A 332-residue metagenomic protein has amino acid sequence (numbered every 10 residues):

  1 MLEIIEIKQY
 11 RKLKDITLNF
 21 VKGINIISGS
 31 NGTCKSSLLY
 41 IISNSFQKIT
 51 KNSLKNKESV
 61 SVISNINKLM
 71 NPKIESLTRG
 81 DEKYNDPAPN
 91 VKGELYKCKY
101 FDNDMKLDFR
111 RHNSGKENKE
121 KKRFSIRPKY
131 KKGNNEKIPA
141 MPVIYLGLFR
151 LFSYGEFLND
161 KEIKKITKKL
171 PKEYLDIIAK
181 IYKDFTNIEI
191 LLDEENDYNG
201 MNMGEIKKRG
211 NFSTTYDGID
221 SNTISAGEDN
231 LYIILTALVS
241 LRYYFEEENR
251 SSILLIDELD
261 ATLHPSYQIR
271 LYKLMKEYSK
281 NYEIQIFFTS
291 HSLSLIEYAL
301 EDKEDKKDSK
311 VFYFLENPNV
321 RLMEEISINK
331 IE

Functional and structural regions predicted by a protein language model:
M1-Y154, K165, K169-L170: P-loop NTPase switch/coupling surface
I16-K22, F245-N249, K280: Phosphate-binding P-loop
Y145-D229, T236-F245, N249: Extended helical coiled-coil dimerization/tether regions that scaffold and oligomerize large DNA-maintenance assemblies
I234, L271-Y272: Conserved hydrophobic alpha-helix in the ABC-type ATPase nucleotide-binding domain
R250-S252, E283-F287: Loop/turn-to-beta-strand initiation segments
D257-L259: Walker B catalytic acidic pair
T289-H291: H-loop/switch region of ABC-family ATPase nucleotide-binding domains
I296-E332: RecA-like P-loop NTPase motor core
